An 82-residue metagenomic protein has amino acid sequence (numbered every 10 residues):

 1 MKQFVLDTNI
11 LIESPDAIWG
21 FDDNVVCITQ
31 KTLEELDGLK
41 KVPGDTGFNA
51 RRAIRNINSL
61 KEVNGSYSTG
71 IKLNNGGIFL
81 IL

Functional and structural regions predicted by a protein language model:
Q3-L82: Active-site-proximal, substrate-binding regions of enzyme catalytic domains and RNA-binding/basic surfaces
